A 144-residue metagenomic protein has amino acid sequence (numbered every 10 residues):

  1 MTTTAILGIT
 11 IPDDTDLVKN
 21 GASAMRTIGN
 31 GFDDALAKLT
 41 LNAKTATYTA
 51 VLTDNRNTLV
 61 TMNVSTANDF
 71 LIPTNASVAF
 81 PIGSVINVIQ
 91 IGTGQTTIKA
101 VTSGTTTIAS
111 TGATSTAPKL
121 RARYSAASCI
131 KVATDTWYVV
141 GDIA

Functional and structural regions predicted by a protein language model:
M1-K19, T136-W137, D142-A144: Short, intrinsically disordered N-terminal pre-domain segments
G8, T49-T53, K119: A diffuse structural propensity rather than consistent per-protein peaks
I9-I11, I72, I108, L120: Short clusters of hydrophobic/aromatic residues that line enzyme substrate/ligand-binding pockets
A24, I28-G104, D135-A144: Exposed extracellular interaction/assembly regions and N-terminal maturation sites
N75, G83, T111, L120-A126: Tight coil/turn sites that cap or link beta-strands
T102-R121: Terminal beta-strand-rich extracellular "head" domains that mediate receptor/glycan or other ligand binding
K119-A144: Low-complexity acidic/polar repeat-biased segments
